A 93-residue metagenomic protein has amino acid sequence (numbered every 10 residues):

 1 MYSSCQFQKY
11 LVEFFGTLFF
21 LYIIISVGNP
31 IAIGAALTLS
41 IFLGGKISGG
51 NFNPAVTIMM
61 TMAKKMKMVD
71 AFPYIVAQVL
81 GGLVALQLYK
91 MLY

Functional and structural regions predicted by a protein language model:
M1-Y93: Membrane-interface helix-loop junctions and terminal tails of multi-pass membrane proteins
